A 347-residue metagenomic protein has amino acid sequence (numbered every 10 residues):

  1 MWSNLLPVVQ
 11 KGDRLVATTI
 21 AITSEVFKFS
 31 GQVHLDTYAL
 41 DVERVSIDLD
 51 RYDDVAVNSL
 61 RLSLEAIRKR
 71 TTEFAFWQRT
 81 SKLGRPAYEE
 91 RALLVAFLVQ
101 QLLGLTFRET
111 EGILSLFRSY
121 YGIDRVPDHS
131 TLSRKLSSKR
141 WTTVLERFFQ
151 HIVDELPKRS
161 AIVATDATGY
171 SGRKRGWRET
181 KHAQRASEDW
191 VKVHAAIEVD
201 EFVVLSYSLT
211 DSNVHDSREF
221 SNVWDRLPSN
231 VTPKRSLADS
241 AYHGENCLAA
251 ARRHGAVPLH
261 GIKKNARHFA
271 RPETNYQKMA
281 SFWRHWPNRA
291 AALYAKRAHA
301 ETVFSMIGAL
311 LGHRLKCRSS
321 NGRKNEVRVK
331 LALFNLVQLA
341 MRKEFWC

Functional and structural regions predicted by a protein language model:
M1-S81, Q150, M341-C347: Charged, often Cys/His-bearing segments associated with DNA-binding zinc-finger transcription factors
P7, S81-L94, V99-L102, R134-H254 (+3 more regions): Polybasic low-complexity intrinsically disordered regions
L35, S240-A309: Helix-centered, glycine/charged polyanion-binding patches within enzymatic domains that contact phosphate-containing
K69, P86-R91, T106-E109: Helix-boundary capping/turn motifs
G104-L116: Short, charged amphipathic recognition helices of the HTH superfamily and cognate SANT/SANTA-like modules
L116-T131: Short, basic interhelical loop/turn and adjoining N-cap of the next helix at nucleic-acid- or acidic-partner-contacting
Y121, R140-T143, L311: A generic secondary-structure signal for well-formed alpha-helical elements
W286-C347: Basic, amphipathic alpha-helical segments enriched in Lys/Arg and hydrophobic/aromatic residues
